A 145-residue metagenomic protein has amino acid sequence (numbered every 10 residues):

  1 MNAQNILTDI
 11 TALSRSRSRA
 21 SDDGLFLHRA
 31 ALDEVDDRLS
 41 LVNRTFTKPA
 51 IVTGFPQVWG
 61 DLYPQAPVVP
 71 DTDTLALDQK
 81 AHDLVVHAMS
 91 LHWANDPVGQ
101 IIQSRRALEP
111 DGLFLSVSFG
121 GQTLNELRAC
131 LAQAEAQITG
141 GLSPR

Functional and structural regions predicted by a protein language model:
M1-R44: Class I SAM-dependent methyltransferase Rossmann-like catalytic core, especially the SAM/SAH-binding loop
F26, A50-Q57: Class I SAM-dependent methyltransferase "Motif I" SAM/SAH-binding loop
V42-K48, Q79-K80: Short helix-loop-beta connector
Q57, D61-L77: Adenosine-cofactor binding site in Rossmann-like domains, unifying the SAM/SAH pocket of S-adenosylmethionine-dependent
L75-V85: A short acidic, Gly/Pro-enriched loop at the edge of an enzyme's catalytic core that lines a small-molecule cofactor
M89-H92: Short catalytic micro-motifs in class I SAM-dependent methyltransferases
V98-L113: A short glycine-rich, Lys/Arg-flanked "PGG" loop and its adjoining helix->strand segment in the class I
V117-R145: Conserved catalytic/acceptor-binding region of the Class I
